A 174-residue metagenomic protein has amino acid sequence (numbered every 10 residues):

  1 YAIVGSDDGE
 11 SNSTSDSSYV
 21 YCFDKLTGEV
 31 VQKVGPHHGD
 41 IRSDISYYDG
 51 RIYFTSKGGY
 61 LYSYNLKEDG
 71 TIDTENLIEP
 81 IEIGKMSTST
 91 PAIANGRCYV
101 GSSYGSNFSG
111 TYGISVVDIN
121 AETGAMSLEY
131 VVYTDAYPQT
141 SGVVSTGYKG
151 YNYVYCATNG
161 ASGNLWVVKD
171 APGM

Functional and structural regions predicted by a protein language model:
Y1-M174: Extracytoplasmic/lumenal domain signature
